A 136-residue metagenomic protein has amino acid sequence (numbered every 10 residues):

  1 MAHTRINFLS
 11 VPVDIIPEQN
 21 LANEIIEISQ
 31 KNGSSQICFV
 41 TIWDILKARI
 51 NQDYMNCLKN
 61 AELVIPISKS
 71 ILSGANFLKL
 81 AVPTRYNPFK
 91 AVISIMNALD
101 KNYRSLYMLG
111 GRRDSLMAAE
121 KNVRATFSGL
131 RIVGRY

Functional and structural regions predicted by a protein language model:
M1-F89: N-terminal nucleotide/polyanion-binding subdomain common to many enzyme families
L72-Y136: Conserved beta-alpha
